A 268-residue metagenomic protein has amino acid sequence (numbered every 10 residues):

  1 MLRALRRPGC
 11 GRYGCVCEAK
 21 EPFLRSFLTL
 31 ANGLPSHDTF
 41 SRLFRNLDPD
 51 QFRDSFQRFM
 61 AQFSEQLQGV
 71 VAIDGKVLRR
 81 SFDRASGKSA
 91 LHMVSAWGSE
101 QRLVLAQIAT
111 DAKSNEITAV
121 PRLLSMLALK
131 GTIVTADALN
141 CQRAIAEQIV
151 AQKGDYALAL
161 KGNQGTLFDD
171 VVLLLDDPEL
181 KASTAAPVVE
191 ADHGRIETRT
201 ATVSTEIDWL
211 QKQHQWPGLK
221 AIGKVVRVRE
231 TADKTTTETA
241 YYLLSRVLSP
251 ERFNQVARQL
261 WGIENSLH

Functional and structural regions predicted by a protein language model:
M1-T135, C141-A144: Conserved, well-structured functional cores that handle cations and Mg-NTP chemistry
T135-Q142, L160-T166: Acidic, metal-coordinating catalytic cores used for nucleic-acid/nucleotide bond scission and strand-transfer chemistry
A146-G154: Short, surface-exposed basic-aromatic patches at helix termini and helix-loop junctions that form
K161-Q259: An anionic, glycine-rich sequence signature occurring as long contiguous blocks
E264: Phosphate-centric recognition/catalysis
